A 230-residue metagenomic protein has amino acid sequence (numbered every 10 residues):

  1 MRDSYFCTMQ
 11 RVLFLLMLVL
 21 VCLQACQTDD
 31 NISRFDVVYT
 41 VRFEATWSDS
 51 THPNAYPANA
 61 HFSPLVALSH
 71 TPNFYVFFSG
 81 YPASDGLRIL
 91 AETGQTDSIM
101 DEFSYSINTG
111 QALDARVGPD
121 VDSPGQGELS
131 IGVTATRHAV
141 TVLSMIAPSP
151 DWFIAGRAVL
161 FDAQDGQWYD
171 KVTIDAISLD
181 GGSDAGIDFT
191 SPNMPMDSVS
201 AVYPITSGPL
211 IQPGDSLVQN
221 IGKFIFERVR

Functional and structural regions predicted by a protein language model:
R2-D3, M9-V12: Positively charged n-region of N-terminal signal peptides that target proteins for export
V12-V21: Sec-dependent N-terminal signal peptides
L23-V37: Bacterial Sec-dependent N-terminal signal peptides
R34-V38, W47-I154: Structured domain cores in non-transmembrane regions
L65-S104, N108-D114, P150-D151, Q164-R230: Extracellular low-complexity, O-glycosylation-prone Ser/Thr/Pro/Gly-rich "stalks" and linkers flanking catalytic
G132-H138, D162-Y169: A short, structured loop/turn motif at beta-sheet edges
